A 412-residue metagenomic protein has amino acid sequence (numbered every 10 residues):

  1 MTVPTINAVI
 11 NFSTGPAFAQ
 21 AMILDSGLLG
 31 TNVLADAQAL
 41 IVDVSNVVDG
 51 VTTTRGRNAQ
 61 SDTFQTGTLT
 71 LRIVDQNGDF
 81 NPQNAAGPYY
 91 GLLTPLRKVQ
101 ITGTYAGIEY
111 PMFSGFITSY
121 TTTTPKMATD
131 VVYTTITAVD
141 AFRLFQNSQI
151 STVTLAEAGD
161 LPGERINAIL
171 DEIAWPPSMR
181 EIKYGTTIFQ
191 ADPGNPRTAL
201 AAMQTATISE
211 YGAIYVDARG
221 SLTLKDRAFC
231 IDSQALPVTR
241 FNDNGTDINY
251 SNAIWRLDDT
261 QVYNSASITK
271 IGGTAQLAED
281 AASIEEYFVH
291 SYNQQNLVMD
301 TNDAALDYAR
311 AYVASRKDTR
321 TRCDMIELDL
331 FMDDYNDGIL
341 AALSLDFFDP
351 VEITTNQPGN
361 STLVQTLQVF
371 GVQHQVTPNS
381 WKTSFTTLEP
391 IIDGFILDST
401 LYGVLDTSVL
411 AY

Functional and structural regions predicted by a protein language model:
M1-D160, Q190-Y211, V216-A218, N244-A253 (+3 more regions): Assembly/oligomerization scaffold segments
V9-N11, A168-E172, Y312: Residues that form generic nucleotide/phosphate-binding pockets
T14-Q38, R165, I169, F395-Y412: Aromatic/pi-system hotspot detector in well-structured domains
D62-A85, I182-I231, L236, D243-Y412: An acidic/polar, Gly/Ser/Thr-rich interaction patch typically located in mid-to-C-terminal regions of proteins
G103-Y105, I166-A174, T207-E210, V351 (+1 more regions): Hydrophobic, Leu/Ile/Phe/Ala-enriched alpha-helical segments that form helix-helix packing faces
Y110-G115, P237-R240, V364: Local beta-strand/beta-hairpin segments that build beta-sheet-rich folds
Q146, I166-G194: N-terminal export/assembly leaders
A156-L170: Periplasmic POTRA and POTRA-like interaction domains that precede and scaffold membrane channels/assemblies
